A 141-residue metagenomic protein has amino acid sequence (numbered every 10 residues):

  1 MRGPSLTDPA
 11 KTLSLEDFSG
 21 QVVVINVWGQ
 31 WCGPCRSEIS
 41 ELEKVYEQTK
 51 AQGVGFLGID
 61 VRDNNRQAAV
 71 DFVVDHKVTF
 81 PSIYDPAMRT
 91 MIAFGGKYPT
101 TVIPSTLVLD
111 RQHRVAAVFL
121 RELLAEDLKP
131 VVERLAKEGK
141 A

Functional and structural regions predicted by a protein language model:
M1-L15: N-terminal "domain-start" segment that seeds a small globular fold
R2, V24-N26, G58-D60, L107-L109 (+1 more regions): Soluble periplasmic/extracytoplasmic beta-strand elements of cell-envelope proteins
L13-R36, L42, F56: Short active-site neighborhood of thiol/selenol oxidoreductases, capturing the structured segment around
F18-G20, A51-V54, K77, T101-I103: Extracytoplasmic
V27-G29, I59-R62, D85-P86, R121-E122: Active-site-proximal beta-strand/loop segments in catalytic clefts of secreted hydrolases
R36-H76, P86-A93, P130: Structural microenvironment flanking redox-active thiols in thiol-disulfide oxidoreductases
D71-T79, D85-K137: Thiol/disulfide oxidoreductase modules built on the thioredoxin-like
G139-A141: Short, solvent-exposed mixed-charge patches
